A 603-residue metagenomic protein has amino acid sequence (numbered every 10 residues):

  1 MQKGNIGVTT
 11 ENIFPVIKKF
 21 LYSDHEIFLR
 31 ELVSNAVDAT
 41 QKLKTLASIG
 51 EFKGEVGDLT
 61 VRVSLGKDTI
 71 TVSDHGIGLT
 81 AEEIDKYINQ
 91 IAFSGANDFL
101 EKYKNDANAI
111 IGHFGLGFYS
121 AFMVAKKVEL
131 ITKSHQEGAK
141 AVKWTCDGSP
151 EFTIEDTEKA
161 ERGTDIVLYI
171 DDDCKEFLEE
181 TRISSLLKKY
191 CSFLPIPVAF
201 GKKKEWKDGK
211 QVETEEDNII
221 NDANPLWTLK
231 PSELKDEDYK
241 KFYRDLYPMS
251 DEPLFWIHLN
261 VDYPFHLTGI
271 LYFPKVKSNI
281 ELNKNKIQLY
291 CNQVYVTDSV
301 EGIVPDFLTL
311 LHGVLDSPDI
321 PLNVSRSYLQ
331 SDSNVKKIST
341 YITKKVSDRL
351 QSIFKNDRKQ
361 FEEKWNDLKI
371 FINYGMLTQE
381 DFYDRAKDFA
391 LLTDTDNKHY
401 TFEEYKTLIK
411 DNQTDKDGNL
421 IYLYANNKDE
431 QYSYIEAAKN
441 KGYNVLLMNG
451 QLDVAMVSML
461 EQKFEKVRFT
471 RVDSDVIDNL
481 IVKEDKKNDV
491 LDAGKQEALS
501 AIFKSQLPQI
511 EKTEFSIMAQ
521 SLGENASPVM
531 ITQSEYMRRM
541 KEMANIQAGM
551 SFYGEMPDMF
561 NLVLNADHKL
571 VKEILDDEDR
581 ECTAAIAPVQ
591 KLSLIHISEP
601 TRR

Functional and structural regions predicted by a protein language model:
M1-D172, E176-F177, S185, S192: GHKL (Bergerat-fold) ATPase N-terminal catalytic module, capturing the glycine-rich phosphate-binding loop and acidic
I110, V128-E151, D171-C174, T181-L594 (+2 more regions): GHKL/Bergerat-fold ATPase module in large chromosome/replication-associated machines
